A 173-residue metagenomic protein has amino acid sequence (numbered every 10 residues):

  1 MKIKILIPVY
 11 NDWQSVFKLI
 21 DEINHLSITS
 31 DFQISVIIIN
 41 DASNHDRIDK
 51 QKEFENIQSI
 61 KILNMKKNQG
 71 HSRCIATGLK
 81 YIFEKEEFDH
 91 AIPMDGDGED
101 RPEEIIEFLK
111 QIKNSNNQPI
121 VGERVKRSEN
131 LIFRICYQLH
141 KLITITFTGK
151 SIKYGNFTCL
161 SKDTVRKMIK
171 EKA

Functional and structural regions predicted by a protein language model:
K2-P8, V16, I23, I34-I39: Hydrophobic targeting segments
I3, F32-V36, I60, D89-M94: Residue-level recognition of the N-termini of beta-strands and the immediately preceding loop/turn
D12-S27, D46: Short, well-formed alpha-helical segments that are part of the catalytic scaffolds of diverse glycosyltransferases
D21, H25, K80, E84 (+1 more regions): Short, well-ordered alpha-helices that flank and scaffold nucleotide-derived cofactor binding pockets
S27-F32, F54-S59: Short helix-capping segments at alpha-helix termini
F32-S43, L63-M65: Short beta-strand/loop segment that forms part of the nucleotide-sugar
N40-D49, G98-E99: A conserved acidic beta->alpha catalytic loop
K66-K67, H71-Y81, H90-P93, E99-A173: Acceptor/aglycone-binding surface of glycosyltransferases and processive sugar-polymer synthases
